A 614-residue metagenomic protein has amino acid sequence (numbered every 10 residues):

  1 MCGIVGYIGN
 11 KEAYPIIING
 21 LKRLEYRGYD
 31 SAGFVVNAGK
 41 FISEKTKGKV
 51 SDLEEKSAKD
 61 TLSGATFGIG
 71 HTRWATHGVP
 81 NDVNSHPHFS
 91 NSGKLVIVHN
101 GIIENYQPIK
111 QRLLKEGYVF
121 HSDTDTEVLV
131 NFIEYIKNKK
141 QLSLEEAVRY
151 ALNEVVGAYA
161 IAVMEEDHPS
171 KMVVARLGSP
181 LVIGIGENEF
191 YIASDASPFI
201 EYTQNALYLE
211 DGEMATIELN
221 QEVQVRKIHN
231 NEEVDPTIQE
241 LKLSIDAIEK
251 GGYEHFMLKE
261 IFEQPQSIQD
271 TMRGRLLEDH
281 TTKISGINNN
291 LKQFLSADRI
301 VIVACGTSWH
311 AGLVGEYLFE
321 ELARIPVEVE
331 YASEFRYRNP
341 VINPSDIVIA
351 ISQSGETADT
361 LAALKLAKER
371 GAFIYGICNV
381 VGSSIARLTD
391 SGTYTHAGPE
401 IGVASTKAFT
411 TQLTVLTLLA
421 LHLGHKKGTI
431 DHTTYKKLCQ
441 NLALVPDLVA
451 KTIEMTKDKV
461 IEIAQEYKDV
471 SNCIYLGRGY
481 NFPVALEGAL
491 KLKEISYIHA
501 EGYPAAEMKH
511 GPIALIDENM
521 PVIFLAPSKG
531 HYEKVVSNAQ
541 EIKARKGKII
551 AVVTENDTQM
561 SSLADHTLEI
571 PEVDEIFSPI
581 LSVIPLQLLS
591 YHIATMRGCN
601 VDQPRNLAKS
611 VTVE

Functional and structural regions predicted by a protein language model:
M1-K250, E254, Q266-D298, Y337 (+4 more regions): Conserved short alpha-helical segments that host acidic/polar catalytic motifs at enzyme active sites
Y7-N10, H99, V119, D123 (+19 more regions): Hydrophobic alpha-helical scaffolding
T66, G70-V83, E278-K292, G315-I351 (+1 more regions): Glycine-rich oxoanion-binding loops at beta->alpha junctions
F67, L95, R299-V301, I347 (+3 more regions): Structural motif
M257, K548, S561-L563, V573-E614: Generic C-terminus detector
Q264-I268, M272-V301, S391-P521, A594-E614: Active-site phosphate/pyrophosphate-binding segments
K292-L444, A526-P571, L589, R597: Glycine-rich phosphate-binding loops that contact phosphosugars or nucleotide phosphates
